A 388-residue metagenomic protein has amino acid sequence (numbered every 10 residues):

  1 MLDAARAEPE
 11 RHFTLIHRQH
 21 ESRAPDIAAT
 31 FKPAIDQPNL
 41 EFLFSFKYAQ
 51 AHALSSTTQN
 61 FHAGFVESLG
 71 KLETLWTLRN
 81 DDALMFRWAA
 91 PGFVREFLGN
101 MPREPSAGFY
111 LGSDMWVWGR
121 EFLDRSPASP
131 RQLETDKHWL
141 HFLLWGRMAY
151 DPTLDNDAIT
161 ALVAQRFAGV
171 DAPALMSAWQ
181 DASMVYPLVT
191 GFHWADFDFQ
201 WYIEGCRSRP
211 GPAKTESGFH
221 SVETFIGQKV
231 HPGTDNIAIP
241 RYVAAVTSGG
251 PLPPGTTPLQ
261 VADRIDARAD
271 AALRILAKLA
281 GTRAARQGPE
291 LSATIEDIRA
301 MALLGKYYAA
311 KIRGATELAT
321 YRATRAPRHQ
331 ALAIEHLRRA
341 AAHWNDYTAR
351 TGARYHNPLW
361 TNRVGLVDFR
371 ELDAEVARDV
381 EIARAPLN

Functional and structural regions predicted by a protein language model:
M1-S183, L188-D196, Y202-K214: Catalytic-core regions of glycoside hydrolase
S113-G119, D124-D368, L372-E375, A383: C-terminal non-catalytic alpha-helical accessory regions
